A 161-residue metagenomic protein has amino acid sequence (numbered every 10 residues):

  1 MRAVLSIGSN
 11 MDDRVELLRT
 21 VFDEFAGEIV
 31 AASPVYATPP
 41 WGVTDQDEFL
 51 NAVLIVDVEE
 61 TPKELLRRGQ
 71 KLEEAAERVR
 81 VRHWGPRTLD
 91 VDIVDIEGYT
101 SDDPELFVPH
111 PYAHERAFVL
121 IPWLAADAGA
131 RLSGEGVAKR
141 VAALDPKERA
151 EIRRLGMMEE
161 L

Functional and structural regions predicted by a protein language model:
M1-G27, A32-P39: N-terminal beta1-alpha1 ligand-phosphate binding loop
S9, L54-E60, D95-G98: Short beta-strand-to-loop capping motifs
D12, I55, A125-D127: Short histidine/acidic/glycine/proline-rich micro-motifs that form metal- and phosphate-coordinating active-site loops
L17-R19, V53, A128: Amphipathic, positively biased hydrophobic alpha-helical segments used for protein targeting and membrane insertion
A31-S33, W41-L50, K63-R67, K71-L161: Flexible, gly/pro- and Lys/Arg-enriched active-site loops
